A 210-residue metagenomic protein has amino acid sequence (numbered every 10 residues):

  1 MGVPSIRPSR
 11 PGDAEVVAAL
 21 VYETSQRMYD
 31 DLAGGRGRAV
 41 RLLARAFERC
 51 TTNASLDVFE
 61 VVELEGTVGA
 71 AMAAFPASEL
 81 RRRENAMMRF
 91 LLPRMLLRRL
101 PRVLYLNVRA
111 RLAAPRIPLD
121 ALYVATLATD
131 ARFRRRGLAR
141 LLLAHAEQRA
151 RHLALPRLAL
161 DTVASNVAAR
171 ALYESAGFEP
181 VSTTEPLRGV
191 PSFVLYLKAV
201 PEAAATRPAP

Functional and structural regions predicted by a protein language model:
M1-G12, V200-P210: Conserved N-terminal entry element of GNAT/NAT acetyltransferase domains
S5-A19, D30-D31, A77: A short beta-loop-alpha structural element at the N-terminal edge of CoA-dependent acyl/N-acetyltransferase catalytic
S25-F47, P93-M95: Conserved GNAT-fold acetyl-CoA-binding loop/helix
R36-F59, L64, G69, R111-A113: Active-site rim helix/loop that mediates acceptor-substrate recognition in acyltransferases
V61, T67-P76, Y123, A128: Conserved beta-strand in the GNAT
S78-A121: Conserved acyl-donor/pantetheine-binding loop and adjacent beta-alpha core of acyl/acetyltransferases and related
A121, P156-R170, S175-A176, S182-P210: C-terminal "cap" of GNAT-fold acetyltransferases
T126, R135-Q148, A171-S175: Conserved acetyl-CoA-binding loop-helix of GNAT-fold acetyltransferases
